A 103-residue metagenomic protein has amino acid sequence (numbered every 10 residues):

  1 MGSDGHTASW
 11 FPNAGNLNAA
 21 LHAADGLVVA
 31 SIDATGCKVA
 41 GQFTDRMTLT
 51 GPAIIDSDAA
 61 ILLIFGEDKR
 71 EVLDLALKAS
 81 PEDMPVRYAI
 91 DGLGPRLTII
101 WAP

Functional and structural regions predicted by a protein language model:
M1-P103: Conserved phosphate- and dinucleotide-binding cores of soluble alpha/beta proteins, encompassing both enzyme active
